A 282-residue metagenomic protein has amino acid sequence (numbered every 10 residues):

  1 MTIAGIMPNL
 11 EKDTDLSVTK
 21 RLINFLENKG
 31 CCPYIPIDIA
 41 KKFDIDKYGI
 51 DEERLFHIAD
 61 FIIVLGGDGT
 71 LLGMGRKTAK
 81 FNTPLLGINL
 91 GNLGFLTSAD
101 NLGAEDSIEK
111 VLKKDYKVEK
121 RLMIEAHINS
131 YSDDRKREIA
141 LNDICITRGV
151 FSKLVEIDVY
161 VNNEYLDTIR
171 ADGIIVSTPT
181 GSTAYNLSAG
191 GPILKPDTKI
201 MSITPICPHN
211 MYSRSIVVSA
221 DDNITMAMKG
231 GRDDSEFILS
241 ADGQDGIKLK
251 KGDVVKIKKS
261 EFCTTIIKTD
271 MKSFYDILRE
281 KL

Functional and structural regions predicted by a protein language model:
M1-F61, G73, N101-K117, H127-E138: ATP/NTP phosphate-donor binding region
I6, V64, V176: Redox-cofactor binding/interface segments in oxidoreductases and associated redox assembly factors
D15, G69-M74, T183-S188: Short glycine/serine/threonine-rich phosphate/pyrophosphate-binding segments that cradle anionic phosphate groups
V64-D68, G75-T78: N-terminal glycine-rich "phosphate-gripper" loop used for MgATP/nucleotide binding and carboxylate activation
T78-I88, L93-F95: Gly/Ser-rich helix-loop-strand patches that form or flank binding pockets for ribonucleotide-derived cofactors
L93-D172: Catalytic core of DAGKc-family lipid kinases
I146, F151, N162-Y165, S213-L282: ATP/nucleoside-binding phosphotransfer catalytic cores, i.e., glycine-rich phosphate-binding loops
D167-A171, V176-Y212: Gly/Ser/Thr-rich active-site loops/lids in small-molecule metabolic enzymes that frequently grip phosphoryl groups
